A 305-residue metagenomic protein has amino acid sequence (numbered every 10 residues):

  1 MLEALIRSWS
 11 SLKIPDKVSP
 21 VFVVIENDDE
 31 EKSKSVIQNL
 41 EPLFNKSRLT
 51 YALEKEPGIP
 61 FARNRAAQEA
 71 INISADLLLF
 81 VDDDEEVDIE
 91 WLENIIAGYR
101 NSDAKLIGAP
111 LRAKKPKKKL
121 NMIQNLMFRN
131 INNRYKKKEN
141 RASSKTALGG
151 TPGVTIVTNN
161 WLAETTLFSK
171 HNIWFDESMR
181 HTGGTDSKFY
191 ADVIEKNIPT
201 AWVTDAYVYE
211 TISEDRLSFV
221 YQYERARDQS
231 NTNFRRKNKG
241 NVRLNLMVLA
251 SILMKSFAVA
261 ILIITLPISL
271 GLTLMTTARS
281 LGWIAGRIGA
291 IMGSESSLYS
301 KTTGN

Functional and structural regions predicted by a protein language model:
S8-A52: Acidic donor-binding segment of Leloir-type glycosyltransferases
F61-L77: Active-site nucleotide-sugar/metal-binding loop of Leloir-type enzymes
S74-E86: Short beta-strand-to-loop acidic/aromatic patch adjacent to the donor-nucleotide binding site
E90-Q124: Conserved donor NDP-sugar-binding/catalytic core segment of glycosyltransferases
M127-G153: Short, flexible, basic/aromatic active-site loop/helix in glycosyltransferases
T158, R180-A191: Acidic donor-binding loop at a coil-to-helix junction in glycosyltransferase catalytic cores that engages
E177-R180, K196-P199, V203-Y221, T232: Active-site donor/metal-binding and catalytic loop motifs of nucleotide-sugar-dependent glycosylation enzymes
E224-N231, N241-N305: Non-catalytic, C-terminal membrane-associated alpha-helical segments of glycosyltransferases
